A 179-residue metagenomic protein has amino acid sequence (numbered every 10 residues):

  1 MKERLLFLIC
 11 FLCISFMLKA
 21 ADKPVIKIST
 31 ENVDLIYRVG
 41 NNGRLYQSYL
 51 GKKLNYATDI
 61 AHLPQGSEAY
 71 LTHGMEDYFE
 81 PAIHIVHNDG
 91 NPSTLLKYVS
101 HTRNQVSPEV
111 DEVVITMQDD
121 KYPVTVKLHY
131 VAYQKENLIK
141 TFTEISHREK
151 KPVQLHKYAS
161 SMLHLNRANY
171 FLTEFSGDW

Functional and structural regions predicted by a protein language model:
M1-K23: Bacterial Sec-dependent N-terminal signal peptides
D22-I36, L45-W179: Polysaccharide-binding surfaces and accessory modules of carbohydrate-active proteins
